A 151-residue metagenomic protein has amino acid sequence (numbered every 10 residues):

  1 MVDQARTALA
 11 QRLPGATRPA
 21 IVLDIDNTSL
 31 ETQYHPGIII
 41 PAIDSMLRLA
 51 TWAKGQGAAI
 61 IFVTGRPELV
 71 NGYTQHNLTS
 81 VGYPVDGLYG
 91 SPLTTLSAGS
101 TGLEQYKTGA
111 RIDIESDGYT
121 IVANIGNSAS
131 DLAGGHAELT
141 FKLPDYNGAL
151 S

Functional and structural regions predicted by a protein language model:
M1-L23: Non-catalytic pre-domain segments flanking phosphatase-related domains
D3, T7, D44-T51, G72-H76 (+1 more regions): Solvent-exposed, polar/charged alpha-helical surfaces in well-ordered, non-transmembrane soluble domains, broadly
A10-G15, W52, D113-S116, L132-A133: Surface-exposed acidic, glycine-flexible loop patches that form ligand/cofactor-binding and adhesion interfaces
L13-A20, A58-R66, V122-I125: Surface-exposed patches in mature extracellular/periplasmic domains of secreted proteins
A16, P36-D44, G65-G72, T101-Q105 (+1 more regions): Soluble non-cytosolic domains of exported or imported proteins
P19-P36, F62: Asp-based phosphoryl-transfer active-site loop
N27, A50-L78, Y89-S91, N127-S128: Substrate-recognition element of Asp-dependent hydrolases with the DxDx(T/V) motif
N71-S151: C-terminal cap/substrate-recognition subdomain and adjoining C-terminal extension of metal-dependent phosphatase-like
